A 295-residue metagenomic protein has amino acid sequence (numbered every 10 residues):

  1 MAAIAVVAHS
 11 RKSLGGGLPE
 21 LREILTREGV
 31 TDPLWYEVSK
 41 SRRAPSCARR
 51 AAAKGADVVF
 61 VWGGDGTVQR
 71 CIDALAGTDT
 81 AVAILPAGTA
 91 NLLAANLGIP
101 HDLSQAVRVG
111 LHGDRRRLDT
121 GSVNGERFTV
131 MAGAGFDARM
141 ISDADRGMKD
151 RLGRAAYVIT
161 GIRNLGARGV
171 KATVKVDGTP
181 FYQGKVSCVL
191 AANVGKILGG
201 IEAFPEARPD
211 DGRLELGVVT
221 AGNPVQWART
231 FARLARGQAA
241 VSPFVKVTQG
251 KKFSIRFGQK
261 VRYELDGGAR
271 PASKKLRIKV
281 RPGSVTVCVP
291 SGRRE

Functional and structural regions predicted by a protein language model:
M1-V59, Q69, R294: ATP/NTP phosphate-donor binding region
A5, P19, R27-E28, V38 (+2 more regions): Catalytic core of DAGKc-family lipid kinases
A8-R11, V38, A87, V219-A221 (+1 more regions): Cofactor-binding loop segments of dinucleotide-utilizing enzymes, especially the Rossmann-like FAD- and NAD(P)+-binding
A44, G66-C71, A90-L92: Short glycine/serine/threonine-rich phosphate/pyrophosphate-binding segments that cradle anionic phosphate groups
V61-D65: N-terminal glycine-rich "phosphate-gripper" loop used for MgATP/nucleotide binding and carboxylate activation
G133, D137, L190-P205, A269: Glycine-rich phosphate/pyrophosphate-binding beta-alpha loops
V176-G178, R208, V218-E295: ATP/nucleoside-binding phosphotransfer catalytic cores, i.e., glycine-rich phosphate-binding loops
